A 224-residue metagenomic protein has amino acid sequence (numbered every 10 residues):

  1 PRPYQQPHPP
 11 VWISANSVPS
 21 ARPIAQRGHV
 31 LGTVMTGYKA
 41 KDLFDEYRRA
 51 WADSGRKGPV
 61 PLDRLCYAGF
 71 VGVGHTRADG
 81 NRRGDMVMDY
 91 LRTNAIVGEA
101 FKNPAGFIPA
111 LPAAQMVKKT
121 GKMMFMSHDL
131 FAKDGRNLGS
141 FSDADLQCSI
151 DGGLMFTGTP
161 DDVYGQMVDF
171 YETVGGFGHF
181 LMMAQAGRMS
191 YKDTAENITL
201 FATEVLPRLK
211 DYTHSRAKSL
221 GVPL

Functional and structural regions predicted by a protein language model:
R2, Y38-V174, K210-L224: An alpha-helical appendage that flanks or caps ligand/catalytic pockets
P3-P10: A local structural motif
V11, I24, Y47, G80 (+3 more regions): Conserved, mostly hydrophobic/aromatic
V11-S14, H29-V34, D63-F70, G178-M182: Hydrophobic faces of well-ordered beta-strands that scaffold small-molecule active sites in alpha/beta enzyme cores
N16-L43, R48: A conserved active-site cap/scaffold subdomain adjacent to cofactor or substrate pockets
G28-H29, C148-G153, M182-R188: Glycine- and acidic
M35-G37, M182-T194: Glycine-rich, proline-tolerant flexible connector loops at the mouths of alpha/beta enzymes
R188-I198, T203-L224: TerminUS-proximal long segments
